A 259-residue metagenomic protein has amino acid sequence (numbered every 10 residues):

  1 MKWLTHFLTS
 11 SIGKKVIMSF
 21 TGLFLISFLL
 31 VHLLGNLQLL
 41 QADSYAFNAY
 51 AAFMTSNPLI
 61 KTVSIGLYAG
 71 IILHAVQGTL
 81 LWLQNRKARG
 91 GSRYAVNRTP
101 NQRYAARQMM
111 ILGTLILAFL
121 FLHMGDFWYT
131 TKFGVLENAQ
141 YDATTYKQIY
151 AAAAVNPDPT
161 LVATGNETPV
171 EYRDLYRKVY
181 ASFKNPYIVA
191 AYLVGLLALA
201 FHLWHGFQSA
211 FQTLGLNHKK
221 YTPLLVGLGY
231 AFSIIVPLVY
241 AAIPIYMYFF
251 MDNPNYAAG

Functional and structural regions predicted by a protein language model:
M1-G259: Membrane-embedded alpha-helical bundles that constitute the cytochrome b-like, heme-associated redox core of multi-pass
